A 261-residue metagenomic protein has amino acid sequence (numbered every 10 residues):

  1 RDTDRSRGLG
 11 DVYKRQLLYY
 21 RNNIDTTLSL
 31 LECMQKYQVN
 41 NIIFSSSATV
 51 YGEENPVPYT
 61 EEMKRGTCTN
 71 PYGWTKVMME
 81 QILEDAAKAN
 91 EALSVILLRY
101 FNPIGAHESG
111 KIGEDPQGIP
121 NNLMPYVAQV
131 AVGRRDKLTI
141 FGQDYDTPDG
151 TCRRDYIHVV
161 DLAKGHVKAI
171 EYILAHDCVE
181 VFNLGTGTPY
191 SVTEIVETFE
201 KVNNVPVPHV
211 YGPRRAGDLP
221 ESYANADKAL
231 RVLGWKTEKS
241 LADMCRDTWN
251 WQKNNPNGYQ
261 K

Functional and structural regions predicted by a protein language model:
R1-Y13: Single conserved hydrophobic/aromatic residue that forms the stacking wall/gate of nucleotide- or nucleobase-binding
D2, Y72, R154: Catalytic tyrosine of NAD(P)H-dependent dehydrogenase/reductases that use a Tyr as the general acid/base
R7, S46-S47: Conserved NAD(P)H cofactor-binding loop of Rossmann-fold oxidoreductase domains
L17, R21-S29, K36, N40-N41 (+2 more regions): Catalytic helix-loop patch of NAD(P)-dependent Rossmann-fold dehydrogenases
E32-C33, E84-D85, A128-V132: Alpha-helical segments that scaffold the active site and NAD(P)H-binding pocket of short-chain dehydrogenase/reductase
N55-V57, H107-I112, C152-R153, I195: Short aromatic-enriched loop/helix-cap "lid" or pocket-rim segments at secondary-structure transitions that line
L123-K261: C-terminal substrate-binding subdomain of Rossmann-fold SDR/epimerase-dehydratase oxidoreductases
